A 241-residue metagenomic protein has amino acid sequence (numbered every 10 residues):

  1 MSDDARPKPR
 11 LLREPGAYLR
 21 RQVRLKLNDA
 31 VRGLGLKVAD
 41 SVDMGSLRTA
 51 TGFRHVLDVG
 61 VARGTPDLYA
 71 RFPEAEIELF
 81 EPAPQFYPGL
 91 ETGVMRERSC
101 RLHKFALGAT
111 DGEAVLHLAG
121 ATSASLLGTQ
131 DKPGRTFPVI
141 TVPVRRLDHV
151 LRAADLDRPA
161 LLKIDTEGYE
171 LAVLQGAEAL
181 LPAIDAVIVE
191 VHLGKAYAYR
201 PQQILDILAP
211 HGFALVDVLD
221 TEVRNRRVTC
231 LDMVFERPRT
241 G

Functional and structural regions predicted by a protein language model:
S2-G241: Phosphate/nucleotide-binding beta-alpha loop and adjacent structural elements of enzyme active sites
